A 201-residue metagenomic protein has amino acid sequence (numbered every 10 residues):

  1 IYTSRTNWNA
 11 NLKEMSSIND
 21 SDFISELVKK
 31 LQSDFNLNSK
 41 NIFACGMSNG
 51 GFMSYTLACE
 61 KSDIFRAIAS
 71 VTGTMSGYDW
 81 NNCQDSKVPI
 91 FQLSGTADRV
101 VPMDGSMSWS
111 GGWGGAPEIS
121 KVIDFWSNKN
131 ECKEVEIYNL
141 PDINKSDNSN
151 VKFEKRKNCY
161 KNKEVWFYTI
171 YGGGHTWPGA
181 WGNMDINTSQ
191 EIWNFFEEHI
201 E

Functional and structural regions predicted by a protein language model:
I1-F43, M47, M53-T56, E60 (+1 more regions): Serine-hydrolase catalytic machinery in alpha/beta-hydrolase-like enzymes
N11-S16, G105-G114, T176-M184: Active-site rim elements
S16-S17, M75-Y78, N144-D147: Acidic-and-aromatic substrate-binding clefts and catalytic sites of carbohydrate-active enzymes
N19-E26, K30, F52-T56, E60-D63 (+4 more regions): Extracytoplasmic/secreted proteins, especially bacterial periplasmic and envelope-associated proteins
Q32-N36, K40-V88, R99: Primarily recognizes the serine-hydrolase "nucleophile elbow" in alpha/beta-hydrolase and SGNH/GDSL folds
V88, D124-E201: Alpha/beta-hydrolase-fold serine-hydrolase catalytic core, especially in secreted/extracellular enzymes
Q92-S94, D98: Short beta-strand/loop motif that positions the catalytic acidic residue of the alpha/beta-hydrolase fold
D98-V101, H175-W177: Acidic catalytic loop of the alpha/beta-hydrolase fold
